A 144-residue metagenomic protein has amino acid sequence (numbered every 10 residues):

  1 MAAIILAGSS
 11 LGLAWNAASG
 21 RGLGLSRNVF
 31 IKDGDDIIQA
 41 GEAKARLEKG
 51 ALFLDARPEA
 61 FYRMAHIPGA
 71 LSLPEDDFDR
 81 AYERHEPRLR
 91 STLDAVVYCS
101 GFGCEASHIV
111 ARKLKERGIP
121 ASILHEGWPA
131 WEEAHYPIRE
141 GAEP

Functional and structural regions predicted by a protein language model:
M1-M64, P144: Flexible, polar/low-complexity N-terminal or interdomain linker segments that lie immediately upstream of folded
F30-K32, R84, S91: Long, low-complexity, proline- and polar/charged-enriched segments that are largely intrinsically disordered
E48, L52, A56-R80, R88-R90 (+1 more regions): Mid-length scaffold segments of soluble, non-membrane domains
L52, P120, P137: Residue-level detector of anion-binding/catalytic polar loops
E59, D76, S100-F102, G127 (+1 more regions): Solvent-exposed coil/turn segments that connect beta secondary-structure elements in extracytoplasmic/periplasmic
E86-E132: Catalytic cysteine-centered active loop of the rhodanese-like fold, especially the PTP/DSP P-loop
H135-P144: Active-site neighborhoods of enzymes that stabilize oxyanions during catalysis
